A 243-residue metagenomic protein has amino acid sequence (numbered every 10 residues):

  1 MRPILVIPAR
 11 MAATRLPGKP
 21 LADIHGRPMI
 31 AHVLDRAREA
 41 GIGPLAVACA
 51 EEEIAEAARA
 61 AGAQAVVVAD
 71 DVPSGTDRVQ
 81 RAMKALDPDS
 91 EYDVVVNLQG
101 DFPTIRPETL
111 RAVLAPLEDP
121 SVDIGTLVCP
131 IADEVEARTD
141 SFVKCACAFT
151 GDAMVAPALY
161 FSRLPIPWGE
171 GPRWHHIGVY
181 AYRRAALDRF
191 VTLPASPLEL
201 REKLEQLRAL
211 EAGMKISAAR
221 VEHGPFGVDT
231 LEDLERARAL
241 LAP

Functional and structural regions predicted by a protein language model:
R2-C49: N-terminal glycine-rich phosphate-binding loop and ensuing alpha1 helix
L5, L45-V47, V95, G125 (+2 more regions): Hydrophobic/aromatic residues located in beta-strands of well-ordered beta-sheets within soluble catalytic
I42, S90-Y92, D119-D123, M214: Short, high-confidence coil segments that cap the C-terminus of an alpha-helix and link into the following beta-strand
C49-A50, I105, Y182, D229: A conserved hydrophobic position in a structured secondary element of the catalytic/binding core that shapes
E52-A112: Short phosphate-binding loop-to-helix
I105-S196: Conserved core of the sugar-phosphate nucleotidyltransferase
G171-P243: Conserved alpha/beta core of the MobA/IspD/sugar-nucleotide pyrophosphorylase nucleotidyltransferase superfamily
